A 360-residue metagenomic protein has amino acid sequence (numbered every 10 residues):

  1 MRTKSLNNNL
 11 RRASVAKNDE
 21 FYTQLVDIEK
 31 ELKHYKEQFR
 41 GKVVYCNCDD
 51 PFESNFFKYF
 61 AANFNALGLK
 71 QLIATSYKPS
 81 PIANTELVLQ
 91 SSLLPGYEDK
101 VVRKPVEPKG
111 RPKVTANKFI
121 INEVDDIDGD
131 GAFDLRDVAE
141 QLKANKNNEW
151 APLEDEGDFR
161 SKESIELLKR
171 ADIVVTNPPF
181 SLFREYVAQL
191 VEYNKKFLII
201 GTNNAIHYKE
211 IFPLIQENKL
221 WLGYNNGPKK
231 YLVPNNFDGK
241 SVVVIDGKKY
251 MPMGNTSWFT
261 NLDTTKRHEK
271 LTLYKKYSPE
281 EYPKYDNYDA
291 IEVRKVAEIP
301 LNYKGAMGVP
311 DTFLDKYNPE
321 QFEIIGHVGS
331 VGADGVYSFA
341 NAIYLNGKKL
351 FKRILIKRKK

Functional and structural regions predicted by a protein language model:
M1-V175, P179-K360: Class I S-adenosyl-L-methionine-dependent methyltransferase catalytic core
